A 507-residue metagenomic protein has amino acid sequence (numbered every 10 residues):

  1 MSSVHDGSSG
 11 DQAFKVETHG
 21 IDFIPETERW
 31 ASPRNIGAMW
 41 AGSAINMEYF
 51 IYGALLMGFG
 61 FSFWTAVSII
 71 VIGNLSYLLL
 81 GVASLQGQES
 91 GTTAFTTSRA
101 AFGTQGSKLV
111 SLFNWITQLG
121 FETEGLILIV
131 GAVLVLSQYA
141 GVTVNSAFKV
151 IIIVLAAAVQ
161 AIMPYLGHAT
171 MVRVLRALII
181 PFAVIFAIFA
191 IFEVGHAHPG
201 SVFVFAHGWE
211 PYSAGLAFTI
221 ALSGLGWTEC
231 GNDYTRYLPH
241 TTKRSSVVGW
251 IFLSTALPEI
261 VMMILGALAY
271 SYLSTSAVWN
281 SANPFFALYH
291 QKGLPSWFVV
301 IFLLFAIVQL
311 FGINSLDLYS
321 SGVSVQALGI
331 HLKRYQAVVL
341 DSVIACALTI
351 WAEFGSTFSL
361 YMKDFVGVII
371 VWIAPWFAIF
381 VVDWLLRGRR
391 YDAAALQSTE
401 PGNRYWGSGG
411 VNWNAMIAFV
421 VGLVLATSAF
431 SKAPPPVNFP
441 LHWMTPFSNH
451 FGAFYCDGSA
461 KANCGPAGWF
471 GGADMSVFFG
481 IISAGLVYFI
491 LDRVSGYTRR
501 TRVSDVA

Functional and structural regions predicted by a protein language model:
M1-F63, I185-A187, P211-F218, R236-S246 (+1 more regions): Membrane-interface "cap" regions at the ends of multi-pass membrane proteins
P25, R29-P33, L166-I179, E229-V261 (+4 more regions): Hydrophobic, small-residue-rich membrane helices and short re-entrant helix-turn-helix hairpins that build
P33-F50, A190-H196, F205-A269, G293-L318 (+1 more regions): Hydrophobic, membrane-embedded alpha-helices of multi-pass small-molecule transporters
I45-Y49, I72-G81, N114-G125, P181-E193 (+3 more regions): Selective recognition of specific alpha-helical transmembrane segments in multi-pass small-molecule
I69-F102, S111-E124, R493-G496: Juxtamembrane transmembrane-helix boundary signature
I72, S111, Y139-Y165, I180-I191 (+3 more regions): Transmembrane alpha-helical segments of multi-pass small-molecule transport proteins
I151-E193, A206-G208, G249-I251, M362-A374: Membrane-interface loop-to-helix entry segments
F377-L486: C-terminal membrane-solvent junction of multi-pass transporters and transport-like membrane proteins
